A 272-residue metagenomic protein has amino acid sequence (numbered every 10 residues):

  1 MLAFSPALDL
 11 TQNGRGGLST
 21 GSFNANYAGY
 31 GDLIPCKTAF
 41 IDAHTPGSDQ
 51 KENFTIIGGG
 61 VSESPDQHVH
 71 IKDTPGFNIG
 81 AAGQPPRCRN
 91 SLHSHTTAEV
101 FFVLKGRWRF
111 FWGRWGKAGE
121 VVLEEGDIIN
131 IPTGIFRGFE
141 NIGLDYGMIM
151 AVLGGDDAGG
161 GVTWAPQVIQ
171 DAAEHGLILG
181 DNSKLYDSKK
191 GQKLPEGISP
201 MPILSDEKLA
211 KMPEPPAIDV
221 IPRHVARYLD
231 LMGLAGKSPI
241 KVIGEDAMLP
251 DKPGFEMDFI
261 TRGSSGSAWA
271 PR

Functional and structural regions predicted by a protein language model:
M1-P75, S183-R272: A short, N-terminal "cap"/entry segment at the start of jelly-roll beta-barrel domains of the cupin/DSBH fold
Q67-K72, R89-H95, W112, E120-V122 (+2 more regions): Short histidine-centered beta-strand/loop micro-motifs that create catalytic or ligand/metal-coordination sites
G76, A81-P86, S94-R114, V152-D156 (+1 more regions): Short, conserved beta-strand element in jelly-roll/cupin
R89-S91, R109, I128-I129, T133-G138: Histidine-centered metal-chelating micro-motifs
V100-F102, N130, L144-T163: A short hydrophobic beta-strand segment most commonly corresponding to one strand of the jelly-roll/cupin
R114-T133: Short acidic-glycine-tyrosine-enriched beta hairpin
A158-V168, A172-P195: Intrinsically disordered, low-complexity, charge-dense segments enriched in Lys/Arg and Glu/Asp interspersed
